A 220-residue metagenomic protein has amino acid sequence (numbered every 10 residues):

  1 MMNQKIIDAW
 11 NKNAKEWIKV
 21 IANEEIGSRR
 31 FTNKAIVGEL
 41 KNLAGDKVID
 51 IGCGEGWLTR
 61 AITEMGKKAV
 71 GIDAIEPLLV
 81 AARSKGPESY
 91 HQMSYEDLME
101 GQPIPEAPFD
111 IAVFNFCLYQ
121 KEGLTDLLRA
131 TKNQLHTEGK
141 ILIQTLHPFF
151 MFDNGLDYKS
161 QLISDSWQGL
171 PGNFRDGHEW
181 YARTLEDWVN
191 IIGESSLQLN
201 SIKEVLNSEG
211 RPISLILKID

Functional and structural regions predicted by a protein language model:
M1-L43, W57-L58, A81: Conserved class I S-adenosyl-L-methionine
I49-I51, E55-E100: Class I SAM-dependent methyltransferase SAM/SAH-binding core
G101-A112: A short acidic, Gly/Pro-enriched loop at the edge of an enzyme's catalytic core that lines a small-molecule cofactor
I111-L124: A short SAM/SAH-binding and catalytic strip from SAM-dependent methyltransferases
T125-K140: A short glycine-rich, Lys/Arg-flanked "PGG" loop and its adjoining helix->strand segment in the class I
L142-L170: Conserved class I S-adenosyl-L-methionine
H178-S196: Short alpha-helix
L197-N207: Conserved S-adenosyl-L-methionine
